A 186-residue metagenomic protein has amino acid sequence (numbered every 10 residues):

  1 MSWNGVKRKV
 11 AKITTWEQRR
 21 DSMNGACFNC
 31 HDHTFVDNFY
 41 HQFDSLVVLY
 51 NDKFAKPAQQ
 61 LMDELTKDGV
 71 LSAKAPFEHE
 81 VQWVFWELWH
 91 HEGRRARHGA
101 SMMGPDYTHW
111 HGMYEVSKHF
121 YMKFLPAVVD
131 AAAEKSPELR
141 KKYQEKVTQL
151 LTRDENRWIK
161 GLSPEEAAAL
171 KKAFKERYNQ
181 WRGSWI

Functional and structural regions predicted by a protein language model:
M1-I186: Primarily the internal scaffold of c-type cytochrome electron-transfer domains, especially repeated/multiheme c-type
